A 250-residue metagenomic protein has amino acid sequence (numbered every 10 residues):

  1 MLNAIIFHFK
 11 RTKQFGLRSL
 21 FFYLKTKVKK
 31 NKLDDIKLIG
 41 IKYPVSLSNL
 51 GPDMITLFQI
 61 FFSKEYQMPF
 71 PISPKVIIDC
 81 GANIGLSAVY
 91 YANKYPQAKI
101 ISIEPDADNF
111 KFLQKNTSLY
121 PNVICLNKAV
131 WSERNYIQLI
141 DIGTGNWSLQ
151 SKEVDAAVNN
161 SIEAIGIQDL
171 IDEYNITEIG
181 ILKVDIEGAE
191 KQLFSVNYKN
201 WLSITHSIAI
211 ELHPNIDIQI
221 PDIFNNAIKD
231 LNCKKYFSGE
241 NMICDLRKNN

Functional and structural regions predicted by a protein language model:
M1-N250: Phosphate/nucleotide-binding beta-alpha loop and adjacent structural elements of enzyme active sites
